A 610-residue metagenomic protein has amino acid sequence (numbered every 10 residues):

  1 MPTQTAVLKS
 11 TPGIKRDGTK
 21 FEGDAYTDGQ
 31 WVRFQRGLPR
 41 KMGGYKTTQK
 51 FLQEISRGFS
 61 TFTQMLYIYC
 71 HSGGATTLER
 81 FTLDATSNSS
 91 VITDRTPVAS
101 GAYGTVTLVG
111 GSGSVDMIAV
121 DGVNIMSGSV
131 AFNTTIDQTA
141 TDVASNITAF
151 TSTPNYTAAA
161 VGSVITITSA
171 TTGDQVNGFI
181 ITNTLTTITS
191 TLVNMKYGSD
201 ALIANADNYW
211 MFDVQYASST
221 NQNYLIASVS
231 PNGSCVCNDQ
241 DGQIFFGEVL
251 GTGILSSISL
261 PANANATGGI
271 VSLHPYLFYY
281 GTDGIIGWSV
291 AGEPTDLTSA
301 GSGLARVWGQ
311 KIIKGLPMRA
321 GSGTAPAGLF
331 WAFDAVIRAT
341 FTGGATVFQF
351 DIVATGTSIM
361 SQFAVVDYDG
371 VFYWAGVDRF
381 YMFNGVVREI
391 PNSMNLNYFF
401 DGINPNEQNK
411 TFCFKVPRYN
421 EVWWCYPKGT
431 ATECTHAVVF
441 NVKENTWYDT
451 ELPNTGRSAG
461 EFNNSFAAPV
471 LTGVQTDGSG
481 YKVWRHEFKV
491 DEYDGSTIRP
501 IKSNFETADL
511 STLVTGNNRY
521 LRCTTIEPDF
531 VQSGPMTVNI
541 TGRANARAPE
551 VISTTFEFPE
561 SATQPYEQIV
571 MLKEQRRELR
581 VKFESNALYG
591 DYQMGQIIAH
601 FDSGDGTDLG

Functional and structural regions predicted by a protein language model:
M1-R95, I203-T220, G356-V371, V377-G610: Beta-sheet repeat architectures centered on beta-propellers
Y45, Q49-I55, D200-N208, G251-K410: Beta-propeller and closely related beta-pinwheel folds
F59, Q138-T151, L225: Amphipathic, non-transmembrane alpha-helical segments in extracytoplasmic/periplasmic proteins
N88-S145, S163, T168-S199: Threonine/glycine-rich low-complexity segments that form extended coil/beta-edge repetitive scaffolds
V109, F132-T134, A160, S257-T267: Surface-exposed ligand/attachment interfaces on beta-rich extracellular proteins
T148-T153, A170-Q175, G343: Acidic glycine-/aspartate-rich tracts in secreted/extracellular proteins
T157-A158, I167: Long, low-complexity, repeat-rich, intrinsically disordered, solvent-exposed domains used in surface/appendage assembly
Q215-S257: Hydrophobic or amphipathic alpha-helical targeting/insertion segments
